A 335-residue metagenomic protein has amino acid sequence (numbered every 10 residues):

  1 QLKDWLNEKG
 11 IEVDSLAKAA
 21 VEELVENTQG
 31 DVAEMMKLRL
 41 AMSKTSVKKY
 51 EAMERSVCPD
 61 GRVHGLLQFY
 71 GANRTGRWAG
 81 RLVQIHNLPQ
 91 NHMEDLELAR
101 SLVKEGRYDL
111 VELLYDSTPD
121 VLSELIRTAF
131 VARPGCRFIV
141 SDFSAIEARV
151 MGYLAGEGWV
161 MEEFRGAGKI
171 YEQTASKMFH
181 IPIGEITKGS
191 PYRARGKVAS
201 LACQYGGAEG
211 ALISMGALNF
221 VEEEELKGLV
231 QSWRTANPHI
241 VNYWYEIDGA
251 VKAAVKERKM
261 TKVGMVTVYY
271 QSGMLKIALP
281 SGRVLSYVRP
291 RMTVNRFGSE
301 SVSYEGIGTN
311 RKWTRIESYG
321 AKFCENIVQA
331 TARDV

Functional and structural regions predicted by a protein language model:
Q1-E8, T174, M178, A194-A211: Core structural elements
Q1-I186, Y243-V335: Acidic, glycine-rich two-metal-ion catalytic cores of nucleic acid-processing enzymes
L2, L6, R39, K197 (+1 more regions): Short amphipathic alpha-helical coiled-coil/interface segments
D142-F143, E209-L212, L229-S232, V335: Catalytic palm active-site di-aspartate
F179-S200, M215, K322-F323: Active-site-adjacent structural elements in folded domains
I186, L212, E225-L226: Small-residue helix-packing motif on alpha-helices
E209, A236, I240-V241: Active-site-proximal binding-pocket segments
G216-L229: Short, basic interhelical loop/turn and adjoining N-cap of the next helix at nucleic-acid- or acidic-partner-contacting
